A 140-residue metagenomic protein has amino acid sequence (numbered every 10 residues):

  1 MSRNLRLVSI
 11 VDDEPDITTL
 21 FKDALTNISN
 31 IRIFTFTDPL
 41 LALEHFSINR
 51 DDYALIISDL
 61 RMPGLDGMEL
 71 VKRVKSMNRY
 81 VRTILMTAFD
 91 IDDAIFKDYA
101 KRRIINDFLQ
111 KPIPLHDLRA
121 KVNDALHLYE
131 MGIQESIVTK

Functional and structural regions predicted by a protein language model:
P15-F34, R103: Two-component/phosphorelay signaling modules centered on CheY-like receiver
T35-L55: Acidic, metal-coordinating helix/loop segments flanking the phosphotransfer/catalytic sites of two-component signaling
D38, D66-E69: Acidic catalytic/metal-coordinating carboxylates
D59: Active-site residues of response regulator receiver
M62: Receiver (REC) domain active-site loop signature in two-component systems and cognate sites in sensor histidine kinases
E69, D90-D107, A120: Alpha4 helix (beta4-alpha4-beta5 surface) of REC/receiver domains from two-component response regulators
M86-A88: Hydrophobic/aromatic residues positioned on beta-strands within the core alpha/beta folds
I113-V122: C-terminal output helix
